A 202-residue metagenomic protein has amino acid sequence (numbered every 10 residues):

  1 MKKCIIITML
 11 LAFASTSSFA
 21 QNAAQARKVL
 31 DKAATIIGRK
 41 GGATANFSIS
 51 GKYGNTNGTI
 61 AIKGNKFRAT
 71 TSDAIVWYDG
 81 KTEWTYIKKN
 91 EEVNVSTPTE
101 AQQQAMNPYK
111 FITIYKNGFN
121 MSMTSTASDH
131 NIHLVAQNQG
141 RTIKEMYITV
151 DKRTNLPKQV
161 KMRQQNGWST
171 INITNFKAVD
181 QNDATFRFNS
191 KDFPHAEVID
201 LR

Functional and structural regions predicted by a protein language model:
I5, L11, T16-N55, K66 (+2 more regions): N-terminal leader/targeting segments and the immediate start of mature chains
Q21-N22, T126-D129, Q137-E145, R153-R202: Non-transmembrane domains of secretory- and envelope-associated proteins
I36, G58-I62, I75-V76, N120-S125: Short, exposed beta-strand/loop patches in secreted or surface proteins that constitute
N46-I49, R68-S72, I132-Q139, Q159-R163: Short beta-strand segments that buttress and anchor functional surface loops
T59-M106, Q164-T170: An acidic-aromatic
I62-N65, W77-D79, M146-Q159: A short, surface-exposed beta-strand/turn
P98-S128: Flexible, surface-exposed loop/linker segments and immediately adjacent secondary-structure boundaries
